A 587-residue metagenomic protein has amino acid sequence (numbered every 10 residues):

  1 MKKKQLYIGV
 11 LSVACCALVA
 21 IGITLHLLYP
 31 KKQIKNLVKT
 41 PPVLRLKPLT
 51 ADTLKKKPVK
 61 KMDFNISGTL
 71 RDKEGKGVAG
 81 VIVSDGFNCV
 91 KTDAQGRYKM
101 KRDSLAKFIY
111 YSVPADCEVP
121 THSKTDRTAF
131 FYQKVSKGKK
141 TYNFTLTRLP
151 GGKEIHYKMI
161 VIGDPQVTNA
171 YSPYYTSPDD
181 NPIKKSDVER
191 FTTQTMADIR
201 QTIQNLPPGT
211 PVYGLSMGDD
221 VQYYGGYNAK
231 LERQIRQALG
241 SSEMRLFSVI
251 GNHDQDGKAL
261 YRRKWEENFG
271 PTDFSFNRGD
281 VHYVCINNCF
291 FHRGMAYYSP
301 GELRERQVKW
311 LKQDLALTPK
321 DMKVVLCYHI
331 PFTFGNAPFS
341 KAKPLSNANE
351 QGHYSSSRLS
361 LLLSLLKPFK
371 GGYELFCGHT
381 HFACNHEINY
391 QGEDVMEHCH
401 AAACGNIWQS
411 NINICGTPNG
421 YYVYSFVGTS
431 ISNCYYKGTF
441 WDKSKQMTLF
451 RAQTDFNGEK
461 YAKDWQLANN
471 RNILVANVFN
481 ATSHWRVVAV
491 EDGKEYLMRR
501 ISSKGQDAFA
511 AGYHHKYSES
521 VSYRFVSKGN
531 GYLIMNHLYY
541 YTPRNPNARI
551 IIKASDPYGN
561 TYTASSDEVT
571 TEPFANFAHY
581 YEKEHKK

Functional and structural regions predicted by a protein language model:
L37-N65, D103, D116-G225, K586-K587: N-terminal active-site segment of His-dependent metallophosphoesterases
M62-D63, T69, E74, G80-K91: Short amphipathic beta-strand segments in non-cytosolic proteins
I66-D72, G96, F144: A short, amphipathic beta-strand motif
V81, F87-R102, R500-S502: Short, acidic Ser/Thr/Gly-rich low-complexity loop/linker segments typical of extracellular and cell-surface proteins
A115-S123, A129-G138, T145, G225-P319 (+3 more regions): Extended active-site neighborhood of metal-dependent phosphoesterases/phosphodiesterases
D126-V135, G559-K587: Short beta-strand elements
D394-A481, W485-D492, L533-S566: Binuclear metal-dependent phosphoesterase catalytic core
G505-Y541: Aromatic sugar-binding surface patches on proteins that engage polysaccharides or sugar-phosphate polymers
